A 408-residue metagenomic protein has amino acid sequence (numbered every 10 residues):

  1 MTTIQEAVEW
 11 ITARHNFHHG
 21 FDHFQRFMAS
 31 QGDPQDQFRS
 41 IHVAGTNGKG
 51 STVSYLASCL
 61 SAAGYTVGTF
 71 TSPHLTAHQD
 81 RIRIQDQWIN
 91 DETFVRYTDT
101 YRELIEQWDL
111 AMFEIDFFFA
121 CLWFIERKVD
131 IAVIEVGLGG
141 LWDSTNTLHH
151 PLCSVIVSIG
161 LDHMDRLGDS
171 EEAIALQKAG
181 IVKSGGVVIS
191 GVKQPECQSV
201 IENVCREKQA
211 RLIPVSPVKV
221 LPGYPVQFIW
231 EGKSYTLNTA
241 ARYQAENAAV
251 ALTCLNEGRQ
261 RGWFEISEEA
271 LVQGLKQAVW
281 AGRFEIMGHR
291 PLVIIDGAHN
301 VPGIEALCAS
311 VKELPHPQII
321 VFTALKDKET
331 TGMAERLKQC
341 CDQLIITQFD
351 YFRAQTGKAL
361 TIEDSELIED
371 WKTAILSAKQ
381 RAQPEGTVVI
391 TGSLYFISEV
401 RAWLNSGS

Functional and structural regions predicted by a protein language model:
M1-G45, T52, S58-A63, F70: Short functional linear segments
F21, M28-D36, A62-H149, L167 (+1 more regions): ATP-dependent carboxylate-amine ligase catalytic core
Q37, I131-A132, W142-V155, I159-G160 (+2 more regions): Nucleotide phosphate-binding/pyrophosphate-handling subdomain across enzymes that bind or process nucleotide phosphates
P73, G191-V192, V204-P222, N238-R242 (+6 more regions): Beta-strand->loop->alpha-helix junctions that form or flank phosphate-binding loops in nucleotide-handling enzymes
L110, V129-D130, P315-P317, Q383-E385: Short, high-confidence coil segments that cap the C-terminus of an alpha-helix and link into the following beta-strand
K128-E135, P151-Y235, A248, L252-E269: Acidic, Mg2+-coordinating active-site environments of NTP-dependent enzymes
K193-V204, Q209-I213, P222-P225, L292-I295 (+2 more regions): C-terminal helical cap/extension that packs against the catalytic core of soluble nucleotide-cofactor enzymes
S393: Active-site-proximal loop/hinge segments that shape catalytic or ion-binding/gating pockets
